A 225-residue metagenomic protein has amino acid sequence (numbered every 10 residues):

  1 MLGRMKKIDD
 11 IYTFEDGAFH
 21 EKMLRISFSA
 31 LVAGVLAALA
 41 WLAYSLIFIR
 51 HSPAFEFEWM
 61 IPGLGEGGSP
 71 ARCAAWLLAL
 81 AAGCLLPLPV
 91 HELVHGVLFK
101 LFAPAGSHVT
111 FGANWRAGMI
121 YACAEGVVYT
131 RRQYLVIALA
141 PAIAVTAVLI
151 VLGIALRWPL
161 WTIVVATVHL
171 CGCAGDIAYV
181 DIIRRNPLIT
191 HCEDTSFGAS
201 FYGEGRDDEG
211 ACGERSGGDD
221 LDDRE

Functional and structural regions predicted by a protein language model:
M1-P53, W115-R206: Metalloprotease/metallohydrolase-associated module, dominated by Zn2+-dependent proteases
S52-R72: Perimembrane loop-to-helix junctions flanking transmembrane segments
P70-L88: Short pre-active-site segment immediately N-terminal to the catalytic Zn-binding motif
C73-A74, L98-P104, Y121-R131: Short juxtamembrane and helix-loop transition motifs at transmembrane-helix boundaries in membrane proteins
L85-L93, A147, A178: Transmembrane alpha-helix boundary/anchor motif
P87-K100, P141: Active-site recognition of the HExxH zinc-binding catalytic motif
H95-H108, N186: Catalytic Zn2+-binding segment of zinc metalloproteases
C212-E225: Long, low-complexity, intrinsically disordered segments
